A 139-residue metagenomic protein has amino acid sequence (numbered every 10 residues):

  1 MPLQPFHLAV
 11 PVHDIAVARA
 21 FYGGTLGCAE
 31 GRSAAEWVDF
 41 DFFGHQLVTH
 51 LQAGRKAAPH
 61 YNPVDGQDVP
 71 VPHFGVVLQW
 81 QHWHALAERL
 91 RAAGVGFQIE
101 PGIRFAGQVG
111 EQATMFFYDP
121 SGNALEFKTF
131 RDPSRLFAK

Functional and structural regions predicted by a protein language model:
M1-F6, A29-W80, H84-Y118, F130-K139: Vicinal oxygen chelate
A16-V17, Q81: Short alpha-helical
A18-G23, L90, G122: Conserved active-site tyrosine of GNAT-family acetyltransferases
G23, T129-F130: Short amphipathic alpha-helical segments
A124-F127: Short glycine-/small-residue motifs
